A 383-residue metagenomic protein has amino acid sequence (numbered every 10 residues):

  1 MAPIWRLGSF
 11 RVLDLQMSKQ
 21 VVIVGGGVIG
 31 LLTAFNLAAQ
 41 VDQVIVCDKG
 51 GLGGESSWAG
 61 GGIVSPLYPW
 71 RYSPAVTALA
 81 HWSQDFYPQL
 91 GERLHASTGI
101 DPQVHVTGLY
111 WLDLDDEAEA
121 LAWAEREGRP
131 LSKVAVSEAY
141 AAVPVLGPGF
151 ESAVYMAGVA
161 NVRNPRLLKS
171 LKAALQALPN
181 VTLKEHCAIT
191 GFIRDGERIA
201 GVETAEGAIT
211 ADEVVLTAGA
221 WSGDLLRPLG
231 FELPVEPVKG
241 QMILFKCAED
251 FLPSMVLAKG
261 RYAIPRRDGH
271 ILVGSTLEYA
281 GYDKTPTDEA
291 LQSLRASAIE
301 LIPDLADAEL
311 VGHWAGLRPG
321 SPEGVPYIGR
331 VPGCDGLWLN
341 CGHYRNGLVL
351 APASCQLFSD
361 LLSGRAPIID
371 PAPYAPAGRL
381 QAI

Functional and structural regions predicted by a protein language model:
K19-I45: N-terminal Rossmann-like FAD-binding beta1-loop-alpha1 element of flavoenzymes
V22-V24, I209-W221, C355: Short hydrophobic core segments
G27-V28, G51, A220, R345: Residue-level detector of alpha-helix initiation sites
L32-Q40, K49, G62-V64, G99-H105 (+1 more regions): Active-site substrate-recognition segment that forms the wall of the catalytic cavity or substrate channel
I63-A142, S297-I302: Dinucleotide-binding Rossmann-like beta1-alpha1 core, especially the glycine-rich loop that anchors the ADP
G99-W111, A122-L178, T276-A280, D335 (+1 more regions): Helix-loop-beta segment of a Rossmann-like dinucleotide-binding subdomain
V154-A205, I209: Helical element adjacent to the flavin cofactor pocket in flavoenzyme catalytic cores
I302-I383: C-terminal catalytic lobe of FAD-dependent flavoproteins
